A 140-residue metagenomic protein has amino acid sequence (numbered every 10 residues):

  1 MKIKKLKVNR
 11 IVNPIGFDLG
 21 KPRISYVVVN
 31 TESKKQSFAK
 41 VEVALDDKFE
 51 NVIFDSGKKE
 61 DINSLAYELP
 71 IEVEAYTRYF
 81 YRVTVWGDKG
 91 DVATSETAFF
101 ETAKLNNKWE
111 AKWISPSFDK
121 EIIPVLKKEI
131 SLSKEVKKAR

Functional and structural regions predicted by a protein language model:
M1-G20: Short, compositionally biased P/S/T/A/G/V-rich stretches that sit at domain boundaries
N9-I11, A98-N107: Flexible, low-complexity linkers/stalks enriched in Thr/Pro that connect modular domains
I11, V29, E42-D46, W86 (+1 more regions): Predominantly extracellular/luminal cell-surface or secreted proteins
R23, R78-R82, K138: Short, conserved beta-strand segments of beta-strand-rich sandwich/propeller modules, principally
R23-N30, E129-S131: Short edge beta-strand/loop segments characteristic of extracellular beta-sandwich folds
V29-S33, D88, S133-E135: Short solvent-exposed strand-capping/beta-turn motif centered on an Asx-Ser/Thr pair
K34-R78, T84-T94, E110-S115: Recognizes extended acidic, P/S/T-rich segments that occur within or adjacent to Ig-like beta-sandwich modules
N106-R140: Beta-strand-rich recognition domains
